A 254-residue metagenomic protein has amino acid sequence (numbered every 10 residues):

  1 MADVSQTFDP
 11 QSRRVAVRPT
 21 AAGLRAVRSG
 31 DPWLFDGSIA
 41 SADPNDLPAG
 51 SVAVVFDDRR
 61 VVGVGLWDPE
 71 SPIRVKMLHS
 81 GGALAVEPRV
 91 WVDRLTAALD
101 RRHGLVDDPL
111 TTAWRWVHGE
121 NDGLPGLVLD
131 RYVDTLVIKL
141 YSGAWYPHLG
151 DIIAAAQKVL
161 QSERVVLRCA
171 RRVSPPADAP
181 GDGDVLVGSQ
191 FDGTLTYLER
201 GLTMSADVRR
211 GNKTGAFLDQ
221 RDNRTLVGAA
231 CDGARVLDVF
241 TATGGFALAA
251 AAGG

Functional and structural regions predicted by a protein language model:
M1-V133: Non-catalytic accessory regions of SAM-dependent methyltransferases
E70-S80, G143-A156: Extended active-site and interfacial segments that coordinate phosphate-rich ligands in large catalytic machineries
V117-D130, Y146-F217, T225: Non-catalytic substrate-recognition/targeting regions of SAM-dependent transferases
D134, M204, N223, F240: Conserved hydrophobic/aromatic pocket- or pore-lining residues that grip, position, or stack substrates in active sites
L136-L140: Carbohydrate-binding surface patches
R224-G254: Conserved SAM/SAH cofactor-binding pocket of Class I
